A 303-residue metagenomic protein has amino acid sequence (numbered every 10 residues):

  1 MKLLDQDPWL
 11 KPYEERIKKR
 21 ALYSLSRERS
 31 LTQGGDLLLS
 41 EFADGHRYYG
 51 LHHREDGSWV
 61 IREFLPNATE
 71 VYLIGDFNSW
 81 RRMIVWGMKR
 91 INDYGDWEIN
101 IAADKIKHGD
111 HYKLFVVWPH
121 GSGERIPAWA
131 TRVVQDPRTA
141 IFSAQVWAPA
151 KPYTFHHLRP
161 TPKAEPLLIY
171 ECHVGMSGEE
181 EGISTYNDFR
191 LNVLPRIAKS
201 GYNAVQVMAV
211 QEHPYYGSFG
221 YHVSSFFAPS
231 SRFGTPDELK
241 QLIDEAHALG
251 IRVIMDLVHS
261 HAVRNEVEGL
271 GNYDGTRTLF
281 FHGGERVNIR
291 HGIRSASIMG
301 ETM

Functional and structural regions predicted by a protein language model:
M1-V60, L65, R81-R82, G87-E171 (+2 more regions): The feature marks proteins involved in alpha-glucan
S40, G45, G50, S58 (+7 more regions): Glycine-centered flexibility motif
E63, G75, I101, V116 (+2 more regions): Glycine-rich, histidine-containing beta strand-loop boundary motifs that form or position
E70-I74: Beta-strand signatures of extracellular beta-sandwich domains
G75-R81: Extended, well-structured beta-strand/loop surface patches that form recognition or cofactor-anchoring regions within
F77, N92, S230: Residues at the C-termini of beta-strands that transition into short coil/loop
P152, H156-A164, I169, H173-M303: Substrate-binding/active-site clefts of carbohydrate-active enzymes
